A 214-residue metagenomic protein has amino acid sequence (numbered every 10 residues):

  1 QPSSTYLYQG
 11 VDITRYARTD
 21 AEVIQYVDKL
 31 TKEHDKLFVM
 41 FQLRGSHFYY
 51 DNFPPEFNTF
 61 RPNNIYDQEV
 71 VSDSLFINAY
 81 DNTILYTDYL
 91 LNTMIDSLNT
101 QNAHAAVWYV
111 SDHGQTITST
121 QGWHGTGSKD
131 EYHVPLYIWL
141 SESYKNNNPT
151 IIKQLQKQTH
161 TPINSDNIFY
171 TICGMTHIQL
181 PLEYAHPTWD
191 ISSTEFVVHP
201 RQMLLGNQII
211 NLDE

Functional and structural regions predicted by a protein language model:
Q1, Y50-E56, T118-H124, K129 (+1 more regions): Short aromatic-enriched loop/helix-cap "lid" or pocket-rim segments at secondary-structure transitions that line
Q1-N64, N164-S165, Y170-F196: Active-site-proximal alpha/beta segments of enzymes that process anionic O-linked groups
L7-Y8, D67-F76, N147-L155: Short glycine/proline-rich turn/loop motifs
T14, N92, D96-T100, I117 (+2 more regions): Membrane-interface soluble catalytic domains
I24-D28, K32, N63-W108, I138-L140 (+2 more regions): A long, amphipathic alpha-helix that forms part of the scaffold/cap immediately adjacent to metal-dependent active
G45, T126-G127, V134: Active-site neighborhoods of enzymes that stabilize oxyanions during catalysis
D51-Q68, D130-P135, E142: Short, flexible, mixed-charge acidic loops at enzyme active sites
D112-H113: Active-site metal-binding loops of divalent metal-dependent hydrolases
